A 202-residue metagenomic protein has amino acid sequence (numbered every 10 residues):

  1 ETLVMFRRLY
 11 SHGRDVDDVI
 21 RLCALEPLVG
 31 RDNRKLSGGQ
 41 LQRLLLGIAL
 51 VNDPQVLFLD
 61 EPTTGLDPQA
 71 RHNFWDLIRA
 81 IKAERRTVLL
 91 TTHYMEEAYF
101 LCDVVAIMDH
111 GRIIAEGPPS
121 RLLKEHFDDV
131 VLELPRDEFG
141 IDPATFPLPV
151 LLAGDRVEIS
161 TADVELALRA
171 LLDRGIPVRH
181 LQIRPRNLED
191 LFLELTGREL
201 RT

Functional and structural regions predicted by a protein language model:
V4, R8-L28: Conserved ABC ATPase "signature" region
D32-L36: Conserved ABC ATPase signature
L46: Hydrophobic anchor residue at the start of the ABC signature
D53: Conserved catalytic motifs of ABC-family nucleotide-binding domains
L57-D60: Catalytic Walker B motif of ABC-type/P-loop ATPase nucleotide-binding domains
P68-A70, H93: Helix N-cap at the start of a conserved alpha-helix in ABC-type nucleotide-binding domains
W75-A162: ABC transporter nucleotide-binding domain
